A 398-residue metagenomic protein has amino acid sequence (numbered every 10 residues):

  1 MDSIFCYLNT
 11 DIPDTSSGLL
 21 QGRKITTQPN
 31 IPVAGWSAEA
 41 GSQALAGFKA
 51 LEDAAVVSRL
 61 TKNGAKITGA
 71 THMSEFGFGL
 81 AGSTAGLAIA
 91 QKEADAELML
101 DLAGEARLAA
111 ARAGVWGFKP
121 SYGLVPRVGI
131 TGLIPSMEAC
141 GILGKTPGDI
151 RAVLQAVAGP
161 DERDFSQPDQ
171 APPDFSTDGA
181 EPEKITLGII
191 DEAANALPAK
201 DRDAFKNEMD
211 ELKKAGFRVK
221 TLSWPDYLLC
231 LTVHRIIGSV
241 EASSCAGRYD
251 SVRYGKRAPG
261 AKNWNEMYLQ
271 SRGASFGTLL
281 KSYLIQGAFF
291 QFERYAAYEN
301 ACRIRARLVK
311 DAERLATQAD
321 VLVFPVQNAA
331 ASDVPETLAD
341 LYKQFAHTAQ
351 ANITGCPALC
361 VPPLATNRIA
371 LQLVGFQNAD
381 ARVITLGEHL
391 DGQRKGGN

Functional and structural regions predicted by a protein language model:
M1-L102, A215: Gly/Ser-rich catalytic/binding loops embedded in alpha/beta enzyme cores
P13-D14, K119-D203, E208, G396-G397: A short helix-breaking turn/cap at a secondary-structure junction
Q28, K62, K66, R151 (+4 more regions): Glycine-rich, small-residue loops and helix-cap segments that act as flexible hinges at active-site edges
A44-F48, E138-K145, G287-F292, L373-V374: Short, well-ordered beta-strand elements within core beta-sheets of diverse protein domains
E52-D161, P357-L364, A370: Short glycine/serine-rich loop segments
I150, L187, L212, A246 (+1 more regions): Residue-level signal for inorganic ion chemistry
R163-D169, K213-P225: Flexible, glycine/charged-enriched surface loops at secondary-structure junctions
D169-Q170, I185, I190, L222-H234: Flexible, acidic loop-helix segments that line cofactor/substrate-binding pockets
